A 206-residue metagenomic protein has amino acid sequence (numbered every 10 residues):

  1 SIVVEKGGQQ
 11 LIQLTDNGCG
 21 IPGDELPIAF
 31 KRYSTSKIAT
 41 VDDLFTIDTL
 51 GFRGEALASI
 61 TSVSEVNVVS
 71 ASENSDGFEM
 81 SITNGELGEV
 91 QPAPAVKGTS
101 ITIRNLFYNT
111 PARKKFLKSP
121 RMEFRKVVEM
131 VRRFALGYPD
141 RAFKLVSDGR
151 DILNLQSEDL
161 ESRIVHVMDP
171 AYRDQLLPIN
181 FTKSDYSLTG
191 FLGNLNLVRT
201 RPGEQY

Functional and structural regions predicted by a protein language model:
S1-Y206: N-terminal phosphate-binding caps/lids of nucleotide- and nucleic-acid-binding domains
